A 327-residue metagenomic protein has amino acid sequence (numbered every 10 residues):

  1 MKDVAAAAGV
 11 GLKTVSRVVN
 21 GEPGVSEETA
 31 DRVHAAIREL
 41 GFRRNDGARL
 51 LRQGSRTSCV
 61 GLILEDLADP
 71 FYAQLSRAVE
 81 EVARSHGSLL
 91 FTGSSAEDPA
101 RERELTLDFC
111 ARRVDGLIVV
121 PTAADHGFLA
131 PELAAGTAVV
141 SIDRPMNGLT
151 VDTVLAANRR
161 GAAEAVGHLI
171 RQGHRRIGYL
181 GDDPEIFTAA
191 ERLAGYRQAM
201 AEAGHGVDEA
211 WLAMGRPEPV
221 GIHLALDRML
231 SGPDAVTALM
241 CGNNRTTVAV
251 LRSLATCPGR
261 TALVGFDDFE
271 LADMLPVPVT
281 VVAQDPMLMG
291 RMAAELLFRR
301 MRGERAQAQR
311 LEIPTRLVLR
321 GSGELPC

Functional and structural regions predicted by a protein language model:
M1-R56, C327: N-terminal helix-turn-helix DNA-binding module of bacterial transcription factors
R32, P70-S85, G161-E164, F187-G206 (+3 more regions): Short, solvent-exposed amphipathic alpha-helices that sit in or adjacent to ligand/effector-binding or catalytic
R38-F71, L75-R77, S85-H86, D108-A111: N-terminal helix-turn-helix/winged-helix DNA-binding helices and compositionally similar short basic alpha-helical
E80-L129, R144: Central regulatory/effector-binding core of bacterial HTH transcription factors
V119-E164, E185, R245, D267-V279: Flexible loop/hinge segments that line or gate small-molecule binding clefts
D152-Y179, A194, Q198, P219-D227 (+2 more regions): Hydrophobic alpha-helical segments within soluble ligand-binding/sensing domains
A165-A203, Q309-E324: An alpha-beta-alpha
H223-C327: Flexible loop/turn connectors
